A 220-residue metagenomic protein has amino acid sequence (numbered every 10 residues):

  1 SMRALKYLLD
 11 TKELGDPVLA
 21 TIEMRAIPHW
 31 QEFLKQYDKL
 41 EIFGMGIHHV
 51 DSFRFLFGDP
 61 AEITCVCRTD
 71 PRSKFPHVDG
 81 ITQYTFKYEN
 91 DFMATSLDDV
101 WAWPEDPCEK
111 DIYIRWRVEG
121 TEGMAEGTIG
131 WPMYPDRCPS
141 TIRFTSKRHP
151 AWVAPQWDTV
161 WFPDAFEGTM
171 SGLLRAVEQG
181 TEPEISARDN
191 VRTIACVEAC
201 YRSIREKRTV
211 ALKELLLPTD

Functional and structural regions predicted by a protein language model:
S1-P76, K207: Predominantly a Rossmann-like dinucleotide-binding segment in NAD(P)-dependent oxidoreductases
P17, I63-C65, T128, E184-S186 (+1 more regions): Short, hydrophobic secondary-structure boundary micro-motifs
D38-L40, W157-V160, Q179-P183, A187: Active-site rim elements
G44, H48-Y134, E167-Q179, L217-D220: Contiguous beta-strand/loop segments that form the cofactor/metal-binding neighborhood of enzyme cores
E89, R137-C138, G172-D220: C-terminal helix-rich "cap/oligomerization" subdomain common to oxidoreductases
D91-M93, M124, W152-W157, E182 (+1 more regions): Short, mixed charged/polar active-site loops that provide acid/base catalysis or chelate metal/phosphate cofactors
W116, P132-A151: Short polybasic amphipathic segments
D158-M170: Active-site loop of classical SDR/Rossmann-like NAD(P)-dependent oxidoreductases, centered on the catalytic Tyr-X3-Lys
